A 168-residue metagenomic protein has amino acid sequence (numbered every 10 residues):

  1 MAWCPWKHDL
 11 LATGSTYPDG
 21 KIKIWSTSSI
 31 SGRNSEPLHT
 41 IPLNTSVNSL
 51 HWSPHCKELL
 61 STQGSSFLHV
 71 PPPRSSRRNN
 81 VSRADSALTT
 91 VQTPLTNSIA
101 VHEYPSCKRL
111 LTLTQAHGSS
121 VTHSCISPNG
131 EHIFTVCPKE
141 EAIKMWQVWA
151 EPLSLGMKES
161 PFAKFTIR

Functional and structural regions predicted by a protein language model:
M1-C4, H8-C56, S61-Q63: A beta-strand-loop signature enriched in Asp, Gly, Thr, and Trp that corresponds to the sialidase/neuraminidase Asp-box
R33-P37, N44-N48, S53-E58, Q63-R168: Terminal intrinsically disordered, low-complexity extensions flanking WD-repeat/beta-propeller proteins
